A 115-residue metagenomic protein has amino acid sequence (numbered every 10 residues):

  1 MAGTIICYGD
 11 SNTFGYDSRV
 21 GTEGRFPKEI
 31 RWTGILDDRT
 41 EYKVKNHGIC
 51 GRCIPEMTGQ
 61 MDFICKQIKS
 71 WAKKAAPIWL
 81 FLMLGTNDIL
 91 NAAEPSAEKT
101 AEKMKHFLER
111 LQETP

Functional and structural regions predicted by a protein language model:
M1-I49, P55, Q67-A72: Serine-esterase "nucleophile elbow" of acetyl-processing enzymes
T22-E29, M57-T58, A93-A101: Flexible, glycine- and charge-enriched loops at secondary-structure boundaries
M61-P115: Alpha-helical cap/lid subdomain in secreted, periplasmic, or secretory-pathway luminal O-acyl-processing enzymes
